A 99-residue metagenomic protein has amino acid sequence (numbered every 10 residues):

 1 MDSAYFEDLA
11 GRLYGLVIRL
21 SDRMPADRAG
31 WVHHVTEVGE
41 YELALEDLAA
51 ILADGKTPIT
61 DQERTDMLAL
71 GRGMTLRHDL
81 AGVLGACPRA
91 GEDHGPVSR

Functional and structural regions predicted by a protein language model:
M1-R99: C-terminal-biased regions
